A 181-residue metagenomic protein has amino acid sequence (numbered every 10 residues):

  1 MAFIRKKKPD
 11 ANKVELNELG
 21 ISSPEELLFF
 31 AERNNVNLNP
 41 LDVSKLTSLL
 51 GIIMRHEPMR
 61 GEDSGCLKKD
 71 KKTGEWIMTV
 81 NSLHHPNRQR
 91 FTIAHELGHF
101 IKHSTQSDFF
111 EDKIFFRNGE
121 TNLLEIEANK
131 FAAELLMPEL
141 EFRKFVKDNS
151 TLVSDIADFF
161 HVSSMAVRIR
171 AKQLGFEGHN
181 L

Functional and structural regions predicted by a protein language model:
M1-L181: Active-site hotspot residues in diverse enzymes, especially metal/ion-binding acidic/histidine motifs
